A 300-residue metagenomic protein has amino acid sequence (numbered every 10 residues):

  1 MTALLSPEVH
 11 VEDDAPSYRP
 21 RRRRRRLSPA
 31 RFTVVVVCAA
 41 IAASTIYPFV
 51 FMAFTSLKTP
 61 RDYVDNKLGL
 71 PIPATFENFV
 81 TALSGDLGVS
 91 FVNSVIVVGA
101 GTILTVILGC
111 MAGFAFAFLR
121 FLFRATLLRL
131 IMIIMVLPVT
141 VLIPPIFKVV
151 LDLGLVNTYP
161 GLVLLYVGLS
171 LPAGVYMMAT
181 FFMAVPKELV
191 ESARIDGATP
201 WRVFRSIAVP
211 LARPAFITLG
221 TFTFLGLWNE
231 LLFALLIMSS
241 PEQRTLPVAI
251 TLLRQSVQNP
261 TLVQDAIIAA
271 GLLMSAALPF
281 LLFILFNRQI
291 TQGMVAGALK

Functional and structural regions predicted by a protein language model:
M1-R19: Short, intrinsically disordered terminal tails adjacent to the first/last structured region
M1-T2, R24, D65-K67: Generic N-terminal initiation segments characterized by hydrophobic and/or small/turn-forming residues
D14-S17, R26, A249: Coiled-coil-like amphipathic alpha-helices with heptad-repeat character
P20-V35: A detector for short, charged/polar N-terminal pre-domain segments
R31-K300: A structural signal for multi-pass alpha-helical bundles of membrane permease subunits that mediate small-molecule
